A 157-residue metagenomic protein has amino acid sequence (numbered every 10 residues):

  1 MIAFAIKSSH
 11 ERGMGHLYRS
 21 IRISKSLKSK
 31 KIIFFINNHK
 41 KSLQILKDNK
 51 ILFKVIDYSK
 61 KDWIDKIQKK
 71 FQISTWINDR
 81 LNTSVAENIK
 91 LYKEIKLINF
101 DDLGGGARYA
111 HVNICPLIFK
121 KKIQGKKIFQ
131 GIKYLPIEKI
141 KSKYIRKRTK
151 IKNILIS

Functional and structural regions predicted by a protein language model:
M1, K30-I33, K96, N153: Residues at the starts of beta-strands that form the adenosine-phosphate
F4-S26, I36-I128: Active-site and donor-binding regions of nucleotide-sugar-utilizing enzymes
R19-I21, K30, I137: Residues at secondary-structure transition points
F34-N37, S157: Small/polar loops that bind or transfer phosphate-bearing groups
A110-S157: A nucleotide-sugar donor-handling region in carbohydrate enzymes
